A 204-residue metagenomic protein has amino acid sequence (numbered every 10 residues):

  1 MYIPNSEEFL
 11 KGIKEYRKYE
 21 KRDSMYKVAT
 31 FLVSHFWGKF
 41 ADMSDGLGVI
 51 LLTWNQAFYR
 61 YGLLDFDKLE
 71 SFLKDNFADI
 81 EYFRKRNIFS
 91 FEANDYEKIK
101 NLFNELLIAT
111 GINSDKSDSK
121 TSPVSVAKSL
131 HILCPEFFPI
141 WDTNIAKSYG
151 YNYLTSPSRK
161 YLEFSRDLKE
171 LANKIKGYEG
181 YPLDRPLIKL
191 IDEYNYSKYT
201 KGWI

Functional and structural regions predicted by a protein language model:
M1-S117, P135-I204: An N-terminal alpha-helical hairpin/helix-loop-helix interaction module that forms a charged, gly/pro-flexible surface
S125-I132: Short hydrophobic alpha-helical segments that form membrane-spanning helices or hydrophobic packing faces of helical
